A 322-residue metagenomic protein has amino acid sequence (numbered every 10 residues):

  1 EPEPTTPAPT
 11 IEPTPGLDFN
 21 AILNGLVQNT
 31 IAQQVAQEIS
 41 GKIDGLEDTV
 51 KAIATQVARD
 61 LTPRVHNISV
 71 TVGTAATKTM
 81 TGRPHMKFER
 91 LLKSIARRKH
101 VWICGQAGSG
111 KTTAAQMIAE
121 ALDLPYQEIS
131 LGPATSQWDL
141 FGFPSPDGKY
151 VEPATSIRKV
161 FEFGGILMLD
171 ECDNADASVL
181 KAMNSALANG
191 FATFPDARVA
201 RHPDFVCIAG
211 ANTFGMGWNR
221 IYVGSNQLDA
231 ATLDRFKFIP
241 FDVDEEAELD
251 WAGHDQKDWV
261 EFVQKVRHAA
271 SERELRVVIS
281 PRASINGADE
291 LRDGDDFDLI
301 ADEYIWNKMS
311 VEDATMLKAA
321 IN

Functional and structural regions predicted by a protein language model:
E1-N322: C-terminal regulatory/interaction module of P-loop NTP-utilizing enzymes
